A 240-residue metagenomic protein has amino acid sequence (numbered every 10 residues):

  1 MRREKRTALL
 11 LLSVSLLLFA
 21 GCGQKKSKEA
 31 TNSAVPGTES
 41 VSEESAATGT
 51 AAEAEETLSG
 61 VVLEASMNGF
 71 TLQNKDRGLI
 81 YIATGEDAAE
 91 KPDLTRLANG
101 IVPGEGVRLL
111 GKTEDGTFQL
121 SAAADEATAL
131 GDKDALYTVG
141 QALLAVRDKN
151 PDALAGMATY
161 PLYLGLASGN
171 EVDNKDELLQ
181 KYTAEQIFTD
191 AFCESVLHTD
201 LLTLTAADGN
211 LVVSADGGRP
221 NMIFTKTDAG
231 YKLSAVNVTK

Functional and structural regions predicted by a protein language model:
L18-G21: C-terminal motif of bacterial Sec signal peptides marking the signal peptidase cleavage site
G49-F70: Structural detector for short beta-strands of small beta-barrel domains
M67-A88: OB-fold (S1/OB) nucleic-acid-binding surfaces
N99-Q119: Flexible glycine-rich surface loops and low-complexity tracts that mediate binding to linear polymers
G100, A122-L144: Short, low-complexity N-terminal intrinsically disordered segments enriched in polar/charged residues
Q119-L120, V213-K240: Short beta-strand edge/turn micro-motifs at domain boundaries
N150-P161: Short, well-ordered alpha-helical segments enriched in acidic and aromatic residues
D173-I223: Surface-exposed, charged secondary-structure patches
